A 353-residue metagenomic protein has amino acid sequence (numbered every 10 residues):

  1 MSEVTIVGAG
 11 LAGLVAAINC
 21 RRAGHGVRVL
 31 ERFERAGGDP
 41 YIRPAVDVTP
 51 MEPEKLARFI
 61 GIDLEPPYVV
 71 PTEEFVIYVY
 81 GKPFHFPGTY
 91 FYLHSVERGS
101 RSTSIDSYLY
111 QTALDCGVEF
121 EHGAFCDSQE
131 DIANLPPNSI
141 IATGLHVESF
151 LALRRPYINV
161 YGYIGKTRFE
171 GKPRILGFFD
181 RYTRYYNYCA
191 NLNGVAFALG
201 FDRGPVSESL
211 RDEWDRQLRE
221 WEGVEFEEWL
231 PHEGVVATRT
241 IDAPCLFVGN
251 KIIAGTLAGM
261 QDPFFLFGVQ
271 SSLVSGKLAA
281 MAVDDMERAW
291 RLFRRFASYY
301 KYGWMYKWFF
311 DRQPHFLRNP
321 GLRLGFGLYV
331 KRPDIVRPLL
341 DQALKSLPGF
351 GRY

Functional and structural regions predicted by a protein language model:
M1-A12: Beta1/beta-strand and adjacent pyrophosphate-binding region of the FAD-binding site in flavoprotein oxidoreductases
A9, R21-R43: Glycine-rich FAD pyrophosphate-binding loop
A9, T103, S107-F226, G259: Predominantly flavin-linked oxidoreductase catalytic cores and closely associated redox partners
E34-Y80, Y161: N-terminal FAD cofactor-binding segment of flavoenzymes
V48-M51, P87-Q111, P205-S209: Short beta-strand to alpha-helix junction loop
V206-A280, D284-R288: FAD/FMN-dependent oxidoreductases across multiple families
F247, F265, M281-P320: Active-site-proximal substrate-binding core of FAD-dependent oxidoreductases
F310-Y353: C-terminal auxiliary extensions adjacent to catalytic cores
